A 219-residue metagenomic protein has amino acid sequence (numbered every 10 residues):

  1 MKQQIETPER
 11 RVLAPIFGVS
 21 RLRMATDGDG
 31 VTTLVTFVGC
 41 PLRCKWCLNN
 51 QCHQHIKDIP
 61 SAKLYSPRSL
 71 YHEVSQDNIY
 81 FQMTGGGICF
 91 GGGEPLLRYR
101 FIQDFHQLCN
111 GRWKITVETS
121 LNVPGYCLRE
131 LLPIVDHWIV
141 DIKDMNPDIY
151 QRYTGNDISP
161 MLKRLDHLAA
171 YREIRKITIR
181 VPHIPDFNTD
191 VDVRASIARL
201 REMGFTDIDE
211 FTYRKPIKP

Functional and structural regions predicted by a protein language model:
M1-L64, Q76-Q82: N-terminal [4Fe-4S]-dependent radical SAM core
Y65, L70: Glycine-rich oxoanion-binding loops at beta->alpha junctions
Y71, S75-G87, G91-K218: Conserved AdoMet/S-adenosylmethionine-binding subsite of the radical SAM
